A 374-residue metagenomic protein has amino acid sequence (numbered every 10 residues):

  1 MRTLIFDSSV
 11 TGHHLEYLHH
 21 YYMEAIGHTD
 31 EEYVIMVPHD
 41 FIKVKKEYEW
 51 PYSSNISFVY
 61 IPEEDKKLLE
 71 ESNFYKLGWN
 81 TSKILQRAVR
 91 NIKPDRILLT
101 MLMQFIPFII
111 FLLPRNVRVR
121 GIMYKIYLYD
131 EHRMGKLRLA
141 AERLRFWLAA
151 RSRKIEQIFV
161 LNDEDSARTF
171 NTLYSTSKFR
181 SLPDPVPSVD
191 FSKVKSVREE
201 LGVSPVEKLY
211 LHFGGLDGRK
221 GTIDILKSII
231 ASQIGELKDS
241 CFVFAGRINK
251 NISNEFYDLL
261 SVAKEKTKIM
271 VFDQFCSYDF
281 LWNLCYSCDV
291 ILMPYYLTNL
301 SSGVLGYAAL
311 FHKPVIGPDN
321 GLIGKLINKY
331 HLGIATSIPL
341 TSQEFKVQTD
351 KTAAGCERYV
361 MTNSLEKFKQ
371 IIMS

Functional and structural regions predicted by a protein language model:
V37-I42, F213, C241-F256, Q274: Glycosyltransferase donor-sugar binding loop
K83-A88, I126-Y129, K136-F159: Membrane-proximal helix-turn-helix segments that form the acceptor-binding/catalytic region of lipid-linked
R96-L98, L112-E131: Active-site proximal beta-strand in glycosyltransferases
V203-K220, L226-I229, F242-A245: Conserved donor-binding/catalytic core segment of Leloir-type glycosyltransferases
N254-D279: Nucleotide-activated donor-binding/catalytic signature segment of Leloir-type glycosyltransferases, i.e., the conserved
N283-L300: Acidic donor-binding loop of glycosyltransferase active sites
V290-I291, P314-D319: Short hydrophobic beta-strand element within catalytic cores of glycosyltransferases and related nucleotide-activated
P339-S374: A charged, aromatic-enriched C-terminal amphipathic alpha-helix characteristic of glycosyltransferases across folds
